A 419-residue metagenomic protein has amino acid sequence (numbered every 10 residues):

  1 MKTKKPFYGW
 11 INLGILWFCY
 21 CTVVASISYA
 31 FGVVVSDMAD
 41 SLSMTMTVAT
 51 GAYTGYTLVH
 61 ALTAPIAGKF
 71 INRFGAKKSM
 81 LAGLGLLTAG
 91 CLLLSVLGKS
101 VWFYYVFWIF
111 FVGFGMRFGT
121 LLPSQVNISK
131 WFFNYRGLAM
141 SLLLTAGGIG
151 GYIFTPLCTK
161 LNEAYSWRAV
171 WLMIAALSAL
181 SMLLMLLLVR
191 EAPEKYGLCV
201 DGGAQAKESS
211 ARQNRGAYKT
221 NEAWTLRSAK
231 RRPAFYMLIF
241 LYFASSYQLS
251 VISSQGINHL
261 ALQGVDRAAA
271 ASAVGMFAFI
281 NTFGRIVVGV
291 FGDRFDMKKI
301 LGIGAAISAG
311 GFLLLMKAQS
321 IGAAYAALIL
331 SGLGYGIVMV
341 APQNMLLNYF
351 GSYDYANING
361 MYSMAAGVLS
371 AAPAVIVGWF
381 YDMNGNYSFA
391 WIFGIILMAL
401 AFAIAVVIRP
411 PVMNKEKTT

Functional and structural regions predicted by a protein language model:
I11-M46, T63-A67, T155, V251-I257: Extracytoplasmic
C21, W102-G119, A323-I337: Hydrophobic core of transmembrane alpha-helices in multi-pass small-molecule transporters, especially MFS/SLC-type
I27-M38, R227-V288: Extracytoplasmic gate region of multi-pass secondary transporters
T63-A76, R285-D296, Y381-D382: Helix-to-loop junctions at the C-terminal end of transmembrane segments in multipass secondary transporters
G85-K99, I307-Q319: C-terminal ends and interior cores of transmembrane alpha-helices in multi-pass membrane transporters/permeases
I109-T145, G351: Cytoplasmic helix-loop-helix junction between adjacent transmembrane helices in 12-TM secondary transporters
G147-Y196: Helix-loop-helix hairpin linking two adjacent transmembrane segments in secondary transporters
G275-N281, R285-M345: C-terminal transmembrane helical hairpin of 12-TM major facilitator-type secondary transporters
